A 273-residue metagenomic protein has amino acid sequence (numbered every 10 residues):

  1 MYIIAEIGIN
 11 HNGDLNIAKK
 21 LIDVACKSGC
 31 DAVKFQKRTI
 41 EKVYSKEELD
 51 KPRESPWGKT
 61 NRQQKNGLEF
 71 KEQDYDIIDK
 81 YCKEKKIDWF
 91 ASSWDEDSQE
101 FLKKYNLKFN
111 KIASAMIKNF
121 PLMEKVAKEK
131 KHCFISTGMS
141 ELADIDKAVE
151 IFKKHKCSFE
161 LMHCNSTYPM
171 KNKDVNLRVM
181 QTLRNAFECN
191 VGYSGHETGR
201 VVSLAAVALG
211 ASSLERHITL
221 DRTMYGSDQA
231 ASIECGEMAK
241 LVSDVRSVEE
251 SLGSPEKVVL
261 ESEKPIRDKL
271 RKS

Functional and structural regions predicted by a protein language model:
M1-S273: Catalytic cores and adjacent flexible loops of soluble metabolic enzymes that perform enolate/carbanion chemistry on
